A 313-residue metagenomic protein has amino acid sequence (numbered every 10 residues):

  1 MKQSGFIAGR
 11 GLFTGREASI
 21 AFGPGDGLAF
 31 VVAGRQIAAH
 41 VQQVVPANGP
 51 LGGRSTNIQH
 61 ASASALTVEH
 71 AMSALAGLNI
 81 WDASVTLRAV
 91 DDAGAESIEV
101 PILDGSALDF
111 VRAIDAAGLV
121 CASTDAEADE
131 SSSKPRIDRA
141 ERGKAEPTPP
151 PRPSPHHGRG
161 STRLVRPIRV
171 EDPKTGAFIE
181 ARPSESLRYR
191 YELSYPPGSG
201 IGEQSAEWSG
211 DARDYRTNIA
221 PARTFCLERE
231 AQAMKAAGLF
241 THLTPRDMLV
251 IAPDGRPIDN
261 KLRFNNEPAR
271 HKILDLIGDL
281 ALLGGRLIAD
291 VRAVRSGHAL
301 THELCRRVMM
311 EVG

Functional and structural regions predicted by a protein language model:
M1-W81, R88-E130, K134, G160-G313: C-terminal regulatory domains involved in ligand/effector binding and gene-expression control
A128-S161: Intrinsic disorder/low-complexity segments
